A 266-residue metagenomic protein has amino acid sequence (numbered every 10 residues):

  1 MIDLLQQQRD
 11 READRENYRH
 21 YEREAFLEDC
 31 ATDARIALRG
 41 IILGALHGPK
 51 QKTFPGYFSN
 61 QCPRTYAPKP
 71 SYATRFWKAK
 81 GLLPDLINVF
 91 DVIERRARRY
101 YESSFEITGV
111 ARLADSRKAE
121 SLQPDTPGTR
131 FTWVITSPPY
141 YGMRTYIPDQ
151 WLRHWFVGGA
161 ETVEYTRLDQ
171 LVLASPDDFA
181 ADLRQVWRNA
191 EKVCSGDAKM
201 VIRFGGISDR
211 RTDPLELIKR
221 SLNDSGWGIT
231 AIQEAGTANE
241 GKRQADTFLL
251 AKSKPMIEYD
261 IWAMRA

Functional and structural regions predicted by a protein language model:
I2-T136, Y141-G142: SAM-dependent nucleic-acid methyltransferase catalytic core
D33, A111-A114, W133, D178 (+3 more regions): Generic recognition of stable, solvent-exposed alpha-helical segments in well-folded globular domains
R39, Y146-D149, L215: Short amphipathic alpha-helical segments
V89-E94, L183-Q185, L215: Well-ordered, non-membrane alpha-helical segments in soluble/globular domains
I93-G109, V186-A198, S225: A structural motif corresponding to the C-terminal end of an alpha-helix and its immediate exit/capping segment
A119-V134, P139-K199: SAM-dependent methyltransferase catalytic-core segment centered on the flexible catalytic loop and adjoining short
I207-L215, K219, S225-A266: Class I S-adenosyl-L-methionine
